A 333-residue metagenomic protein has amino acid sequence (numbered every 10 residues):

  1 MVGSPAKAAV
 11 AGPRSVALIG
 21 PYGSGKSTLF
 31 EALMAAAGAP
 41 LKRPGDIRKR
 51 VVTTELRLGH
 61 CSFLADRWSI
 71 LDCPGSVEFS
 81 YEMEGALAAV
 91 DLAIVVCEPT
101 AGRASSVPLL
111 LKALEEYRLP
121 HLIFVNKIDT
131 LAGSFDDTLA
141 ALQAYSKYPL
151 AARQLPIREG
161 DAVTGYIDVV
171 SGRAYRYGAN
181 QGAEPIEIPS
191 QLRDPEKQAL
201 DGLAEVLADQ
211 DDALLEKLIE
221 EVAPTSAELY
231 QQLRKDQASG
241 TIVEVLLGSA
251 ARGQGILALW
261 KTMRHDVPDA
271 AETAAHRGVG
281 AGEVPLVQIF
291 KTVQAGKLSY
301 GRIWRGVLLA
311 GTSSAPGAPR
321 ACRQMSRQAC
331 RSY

Functional and structural regions predicted by a protein language model:
M1-Y333: Structural and coupling elements of P-loop NTPases
